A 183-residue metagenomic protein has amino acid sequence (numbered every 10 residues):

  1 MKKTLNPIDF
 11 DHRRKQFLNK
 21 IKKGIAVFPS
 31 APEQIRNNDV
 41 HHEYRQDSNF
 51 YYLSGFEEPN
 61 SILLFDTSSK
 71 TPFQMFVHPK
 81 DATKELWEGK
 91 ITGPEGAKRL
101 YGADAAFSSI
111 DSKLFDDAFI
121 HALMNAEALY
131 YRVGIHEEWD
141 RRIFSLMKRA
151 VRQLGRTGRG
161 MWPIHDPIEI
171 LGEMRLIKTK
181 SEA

Functional and structural regions predicted by a protein language model:
M1-N125, V133: N-terminal accessory/capping or targeting/presequence segment of soluble
K2, D9, S109-A183: Flexible, acidic/His-enriched mid-domain "rim/lid" segments that flank
